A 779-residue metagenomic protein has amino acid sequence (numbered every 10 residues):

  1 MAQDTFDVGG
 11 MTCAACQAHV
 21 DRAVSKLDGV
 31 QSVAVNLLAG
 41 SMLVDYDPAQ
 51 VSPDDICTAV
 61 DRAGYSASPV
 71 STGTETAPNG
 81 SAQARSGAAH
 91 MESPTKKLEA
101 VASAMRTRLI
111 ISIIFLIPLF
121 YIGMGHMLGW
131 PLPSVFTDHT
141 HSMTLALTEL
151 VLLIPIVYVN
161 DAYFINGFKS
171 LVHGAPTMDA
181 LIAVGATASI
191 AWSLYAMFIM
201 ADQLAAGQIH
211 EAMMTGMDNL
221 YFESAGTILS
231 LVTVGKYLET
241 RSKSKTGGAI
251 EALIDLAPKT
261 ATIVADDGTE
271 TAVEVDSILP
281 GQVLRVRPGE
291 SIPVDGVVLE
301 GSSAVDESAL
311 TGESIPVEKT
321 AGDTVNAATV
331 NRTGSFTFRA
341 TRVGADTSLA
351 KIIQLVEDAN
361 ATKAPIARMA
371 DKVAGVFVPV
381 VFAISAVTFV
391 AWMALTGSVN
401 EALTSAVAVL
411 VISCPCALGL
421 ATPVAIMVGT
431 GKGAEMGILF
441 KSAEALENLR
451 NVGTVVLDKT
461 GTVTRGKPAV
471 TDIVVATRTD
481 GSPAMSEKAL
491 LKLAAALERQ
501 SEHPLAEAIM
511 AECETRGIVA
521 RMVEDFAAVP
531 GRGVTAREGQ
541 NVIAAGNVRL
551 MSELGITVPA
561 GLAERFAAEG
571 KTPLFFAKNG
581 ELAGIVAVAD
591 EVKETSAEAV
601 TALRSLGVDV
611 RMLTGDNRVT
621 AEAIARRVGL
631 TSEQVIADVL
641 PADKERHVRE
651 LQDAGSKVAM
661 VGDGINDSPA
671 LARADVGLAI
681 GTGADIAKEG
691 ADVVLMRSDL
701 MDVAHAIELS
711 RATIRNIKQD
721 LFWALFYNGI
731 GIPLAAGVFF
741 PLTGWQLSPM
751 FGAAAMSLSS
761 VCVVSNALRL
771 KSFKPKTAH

Functional and structural regions predicted by a protein language model:
M1, G281, P288, T362 (+5 more regions): Conserved ATP-binding TGD loop and adjacent catalytic N/P-domain core of P-type ATPases
M1-A146, I156, K243, T269-A272 (+5 more regions): Flexible metal-binding regulatory segments at protein termini and peripheral loops
D28-Y46, Q50, L220-F222, E251-D346 (+2 more regions): Conserved cytosolic catalytic loops of P-type ATPases
M91-I114, N166-S189, I353-A386, A402 (+6 more regions): Soluble-to-membrane junctions at the N-terminal ends of transmembrane alpha-helices in multi-pass ion-transporting
A102-T260, K372, I473, G744: Transmembrane helix-loop-helix hairpins at the membrane interface
T107, T329, G453-E502, R532-R611 (+2 more regions): ATP-driven catalytic headpiece of P-type ATPases
L128-M143, V172, P176, A191 (+8 more regions): Membrane-embedded alpha-helical bundles of multi-pass transporters
M200, L204, I209-E211, G226-P288 (+5 more regions): Juxtamembrane coupling segments of multi-pass membrane pumps/enzymes
